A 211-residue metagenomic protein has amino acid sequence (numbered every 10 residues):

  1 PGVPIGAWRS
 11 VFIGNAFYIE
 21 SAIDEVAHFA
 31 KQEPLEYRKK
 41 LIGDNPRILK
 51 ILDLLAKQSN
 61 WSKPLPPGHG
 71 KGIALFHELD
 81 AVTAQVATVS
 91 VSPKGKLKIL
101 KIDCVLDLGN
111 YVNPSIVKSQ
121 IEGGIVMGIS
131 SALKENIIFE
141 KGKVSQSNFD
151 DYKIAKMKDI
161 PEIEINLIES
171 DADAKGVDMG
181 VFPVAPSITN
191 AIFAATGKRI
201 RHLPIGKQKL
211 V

Functional and structural regions predicted by a protein language model:
P1-V211: Cofactor-binding beta-sheet edge motifs in enzyme active sites
